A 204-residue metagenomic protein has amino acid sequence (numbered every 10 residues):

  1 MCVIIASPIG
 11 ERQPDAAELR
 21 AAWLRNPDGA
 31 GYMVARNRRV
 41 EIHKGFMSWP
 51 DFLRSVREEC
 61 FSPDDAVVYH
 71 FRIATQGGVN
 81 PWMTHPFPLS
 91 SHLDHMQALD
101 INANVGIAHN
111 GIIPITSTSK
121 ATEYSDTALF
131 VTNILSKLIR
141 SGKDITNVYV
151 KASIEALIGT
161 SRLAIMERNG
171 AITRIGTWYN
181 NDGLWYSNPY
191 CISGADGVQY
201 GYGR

Functional and structural regions predicted by a protein language model:
M1-C60, V67, T177-G197, G201-R204: Extreme N-terminus nucleophile/cap motif
C2-S7, G29-N37, Y69, H85-P88 (+2 more regions): Short beta-strand scaffold segments in enzyme catalytic cores
N26-D28, S62-D64, S90, D100-A103 (+1 more regions): Short, well-ordered loop/turn elements at secondary-structure boundaries
W49, I73-Q76, D94, I112-P114: A short acidic, glycine/proline-enriched capping/turn motif at secondary-structure boundaries, especially helix N-cap
A66-S90, C191-I192, Q199: PP2C/PPM family metal-dependent serine/threonine protein phosphatase catalytic domain, recognizing the conserved
G77-N104, S153: Acidic loop->beta-strand submotif enriched in PP2C/PPM serine/threonine phosphatases
A103-T118: Conserved beta-strand-loop-short alpha-helix elements that form and flank the Mn2+/Mg2+-coordinating active site
P114-Y179: Short histidine
